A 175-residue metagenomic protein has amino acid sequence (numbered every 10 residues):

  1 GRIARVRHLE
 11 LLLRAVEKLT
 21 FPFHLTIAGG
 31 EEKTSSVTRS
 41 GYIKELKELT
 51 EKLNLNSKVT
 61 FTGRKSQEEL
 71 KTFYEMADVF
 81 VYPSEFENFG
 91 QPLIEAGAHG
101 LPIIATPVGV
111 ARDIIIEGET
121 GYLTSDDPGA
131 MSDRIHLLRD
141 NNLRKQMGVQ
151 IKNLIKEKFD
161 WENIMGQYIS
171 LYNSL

Functional and structural regions predicted by a protein language model:
L9, L13-T60, E68: A conserved nucleotide-sugar
R64, T72-A77: Short alpha-helical donor nucleotide-sugar binding micro-motif in glycosyltransferases
K71, F89, I94-A98, R112-D113 (+1 more regions): Short alpha-helical segment that forms part of, or immediately flanks, the ligand-binding pocket in carbohydrate-active
E85: Aromatic "clamp/platform" in nucleotide-sugar-dependent glycosyltransferases that forms part of the donor/acceptor
L93, P102-A105: Short hydrophobic beta-strand element within catalytic cores of glycosyltransferases and related nucleotide-activated
E117-G118, Y122-P128, L137-N142: Conserved acidic donor-binding segment of nucleotide-sugar-dependent glycosyltransferases
L143-K158, Q167-S170: A short, well-ordered alpha-helix in the C-terminal region of glycosyltransferases
